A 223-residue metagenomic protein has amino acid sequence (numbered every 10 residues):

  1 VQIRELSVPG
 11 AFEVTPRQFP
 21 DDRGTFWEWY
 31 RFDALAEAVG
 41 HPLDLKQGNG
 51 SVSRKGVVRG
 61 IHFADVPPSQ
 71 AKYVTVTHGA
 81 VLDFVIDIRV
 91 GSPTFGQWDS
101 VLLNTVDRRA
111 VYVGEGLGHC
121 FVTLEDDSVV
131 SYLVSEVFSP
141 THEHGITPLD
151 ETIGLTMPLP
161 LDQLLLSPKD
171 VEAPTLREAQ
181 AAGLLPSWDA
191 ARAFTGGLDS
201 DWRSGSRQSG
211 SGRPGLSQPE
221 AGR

Functional and structural regions predicted by a protein language model:
V1-V106, E125-D127, V137-R207, R213-R223: Non-catalytic, conserved peripheral segments adjacent to functional cores
F84, Y112-G114: Short, conserved beta-strand edge motifs with alternating hydrophobic and charged residues
N104-A110, G118: Trp-centered recognition loops
E115-V134: Ligand-binding loop in jelly-roll beta-barrel domains
